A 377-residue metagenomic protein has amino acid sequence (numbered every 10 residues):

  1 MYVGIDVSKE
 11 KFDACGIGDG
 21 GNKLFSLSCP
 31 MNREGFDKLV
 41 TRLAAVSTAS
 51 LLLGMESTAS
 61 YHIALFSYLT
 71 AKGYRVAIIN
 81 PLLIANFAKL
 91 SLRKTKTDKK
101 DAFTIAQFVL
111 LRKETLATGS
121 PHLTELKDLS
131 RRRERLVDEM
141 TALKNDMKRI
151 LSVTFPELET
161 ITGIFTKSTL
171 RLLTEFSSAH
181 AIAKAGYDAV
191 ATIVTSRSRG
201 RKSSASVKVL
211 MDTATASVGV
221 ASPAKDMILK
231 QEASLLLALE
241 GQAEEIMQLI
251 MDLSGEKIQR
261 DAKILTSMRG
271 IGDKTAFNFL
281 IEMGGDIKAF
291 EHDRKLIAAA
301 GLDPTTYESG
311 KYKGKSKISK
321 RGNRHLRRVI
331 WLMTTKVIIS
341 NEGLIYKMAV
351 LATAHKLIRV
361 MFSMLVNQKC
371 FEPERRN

Functional and structural regions predicted by a protein language model:
M1-N377: A detector of single, family-specific signature residues that are central to catalytic or substrate-handling motifs
